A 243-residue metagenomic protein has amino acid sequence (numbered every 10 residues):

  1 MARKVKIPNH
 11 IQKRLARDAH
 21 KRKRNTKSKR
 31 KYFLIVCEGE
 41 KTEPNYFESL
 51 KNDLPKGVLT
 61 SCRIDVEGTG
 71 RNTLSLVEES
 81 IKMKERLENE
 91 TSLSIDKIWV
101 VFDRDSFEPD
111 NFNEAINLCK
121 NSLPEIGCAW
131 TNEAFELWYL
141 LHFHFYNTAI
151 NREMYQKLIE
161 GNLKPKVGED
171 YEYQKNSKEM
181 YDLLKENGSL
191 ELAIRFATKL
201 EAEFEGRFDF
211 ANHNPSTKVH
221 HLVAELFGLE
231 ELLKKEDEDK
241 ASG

Functional and structural regions predicted by a protein language model:
M1-Y32, T42-P44, E48-E67, E85-W99 (+1 more regions): C-terminal accessory helical subdomains adjacent to catalytic cores in phosphodiester- and nucleotide-handling enzymes
L34-E38: Short hydrophobic beta-strand that contains or immediately precedes a catalytic carboxylate
T69-E79: Short phosphate-binding loop-to-helix
